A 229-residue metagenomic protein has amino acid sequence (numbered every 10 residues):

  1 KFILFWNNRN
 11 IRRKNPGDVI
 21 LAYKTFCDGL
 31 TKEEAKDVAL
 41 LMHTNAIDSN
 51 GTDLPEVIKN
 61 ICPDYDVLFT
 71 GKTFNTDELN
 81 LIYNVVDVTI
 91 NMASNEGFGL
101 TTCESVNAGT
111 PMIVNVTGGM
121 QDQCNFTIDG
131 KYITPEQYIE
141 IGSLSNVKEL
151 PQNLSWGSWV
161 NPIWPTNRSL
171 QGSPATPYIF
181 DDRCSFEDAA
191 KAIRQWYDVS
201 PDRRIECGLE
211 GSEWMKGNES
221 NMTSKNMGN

Functional and structural regions predicted by a protein language model:
K1-K14, I20-Y23, L40: Conserved donor-binding/catalytic core segment of Leloir-type glycosyltransferases
M42-T44, G51-D77: Nucleotide-activated donor-binding/catalytic signature segment of Leloir-type glycosyltransferases, i.e., the conserved
N80-V86: Short alpha-helical donor nucleotide-sugar binding micro-motif in glycosyltransferases
T89-I90: A short hydrophobic beta-strand element within the catalytic core of glycosyltransferases that build diverse glycans
S94: Aromatic "clamp/platform" in nucleotide-sugar-dependent glycosyltransferases that forms part of the donor/acceptor
G99-T102, M120: Short glycine/serine-rich donor-binding loops of glycosyltransferases
D122, T127-Q195: Change "using UDP/GDP/dTDP sugars" to "using nucleotide sugars
F180-D188, D198-G228: A charged, aromatic-enriched C-terminal amphipathic alpha-helix characteristic of glycosyltransferases across folds
